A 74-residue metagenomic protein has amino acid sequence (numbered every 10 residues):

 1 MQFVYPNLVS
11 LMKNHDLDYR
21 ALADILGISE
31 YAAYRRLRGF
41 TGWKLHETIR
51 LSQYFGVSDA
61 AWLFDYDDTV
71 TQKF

Functional and structural regions predicted by a protein language model:
M1-L17, I25: A short, Lys/Arg-rich alpha-helix, primarily the initiator
Q2, S58-A61: Short, solvent-exposed coil/turn linker segments
S10-L11, H15, Y31, R35 (+2 more regions): Short, charged recognition helix plus adjacent turn of helix-turn-helix-like nucleic-acid-binding domains
D18, K44-E47, D59: Residues that mark the N-terminal boundary/hinge immediately upstream of a DNA-recognition element
A21-A23, L51: Short alpha-helical "recognition helix" segments of helix-turn-helix
I28-W43: Recognition helix of helix-turn-helix/homeodomain-like DNA-binding domains that insert into the DNA major groove
F40-Q53: Short, basic-rich loop-to-helix N-cap that marks the start of a DNA-contacting helix
